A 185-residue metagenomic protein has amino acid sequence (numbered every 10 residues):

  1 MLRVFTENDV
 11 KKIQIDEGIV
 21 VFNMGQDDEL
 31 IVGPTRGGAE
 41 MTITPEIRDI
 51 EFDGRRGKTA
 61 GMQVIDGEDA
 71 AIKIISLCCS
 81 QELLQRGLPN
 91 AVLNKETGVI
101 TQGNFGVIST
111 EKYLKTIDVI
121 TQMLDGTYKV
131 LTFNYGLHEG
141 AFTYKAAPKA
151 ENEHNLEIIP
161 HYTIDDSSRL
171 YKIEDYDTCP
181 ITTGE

Functional and structural regions predicted by a protein language model:
M1-L84, Y135-E153: Solvent-exposed edge beta-strands and adjacent loop segments that serve as assembly or binding interfaces
V4, G33, V119, V130 (+1 more regions): A detector of low-complexity, intrinsically disordered, Ser/Thr/Gly/Pro/Ala-rich segments
E7-N8, F22, G103, L124 (+2 more regions): Intrinsic-disorder/low-complexity regions
E29, G57-K58, T97-F105, A146 (+1 more regions): Surface-exposed ligand/attachment interfaces on beta-rich extracellular proteins
A71-I75, T116-D118, N155-I159: Beta-strand secondary-structure signal
I75-C79, Q122, I159-T163: Solvent-exposed residues in well-ordered beta-strands and their adjoining turns, especially edge/terminal strands
E82-T132: Short helix-loop boundary/capping segments
K129-E185: Mixed-charge, glycine-accented linear interaction segment located at domain edges/termini
